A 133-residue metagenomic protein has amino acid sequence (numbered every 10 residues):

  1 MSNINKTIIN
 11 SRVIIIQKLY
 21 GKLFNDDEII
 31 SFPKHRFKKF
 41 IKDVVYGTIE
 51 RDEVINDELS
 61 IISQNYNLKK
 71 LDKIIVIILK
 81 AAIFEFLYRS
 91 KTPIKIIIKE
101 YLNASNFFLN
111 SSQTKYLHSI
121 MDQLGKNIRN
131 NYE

Functional and structural regions predicted by a protein language model:
M1-F107, Q113, S119-E133: N-terminal interaction/assembly modules
